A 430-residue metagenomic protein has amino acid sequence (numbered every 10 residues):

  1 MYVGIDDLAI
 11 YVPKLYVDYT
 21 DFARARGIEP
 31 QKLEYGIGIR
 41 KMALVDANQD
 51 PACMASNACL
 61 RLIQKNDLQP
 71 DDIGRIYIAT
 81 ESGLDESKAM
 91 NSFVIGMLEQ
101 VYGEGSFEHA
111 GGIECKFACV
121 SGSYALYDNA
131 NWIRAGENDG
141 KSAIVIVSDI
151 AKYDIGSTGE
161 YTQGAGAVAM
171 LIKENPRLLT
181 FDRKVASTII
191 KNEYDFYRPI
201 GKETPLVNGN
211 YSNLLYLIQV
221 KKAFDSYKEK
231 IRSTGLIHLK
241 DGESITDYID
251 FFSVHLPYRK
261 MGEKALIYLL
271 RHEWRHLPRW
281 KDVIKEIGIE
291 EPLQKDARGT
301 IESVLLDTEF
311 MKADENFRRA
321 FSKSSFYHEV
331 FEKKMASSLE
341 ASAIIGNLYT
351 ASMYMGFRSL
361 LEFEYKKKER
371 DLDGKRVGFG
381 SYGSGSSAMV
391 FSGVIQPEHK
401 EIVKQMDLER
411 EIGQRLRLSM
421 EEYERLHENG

Functional and structural regions predicted by a protein language model:
M1-N48, S157-T234, D282, V390-G430: Condensing-enzyme catalytic core mediating Claisen C-C bond formation in acyl metabolism
I5, P51-S123, H238-Y268, V304-M311: Conserved beta-ketoacyl condensing-enzyme motif
A9-Y11, A79-D85, K116-S121, I146-K152 (+2 more regions): Acidic, glycine-rich active-site loops and adjacent beta-strand->loop/helix elements that engage anionic groups
E29, A52-N66, L215-H238, G356-L360 (+1 more regions): Short, well-ordered amphipathic alpha-helical segments that serve as non-catalytic structural scaffolds within diverse
E29-A52, G83-I144, S148, H272-S352: Conserved catalytic cysteine-centered active-site region of acyl-thioester-dependent Claisen-condensing enzymes
Y77, F107-Y124, G156-E160, T204-S212 (+3 more regions): Cysteine-centered functional microenvironments
N213-I237, E243, D247-K285, E290-T308: A conserved active-site cap/scaffold subdomain adjacent to cofactor or substrate pockets
R298-S325, A351-R358, V394-G430: Non-catalytic terminal extensions of PLP-dependent enzymes
